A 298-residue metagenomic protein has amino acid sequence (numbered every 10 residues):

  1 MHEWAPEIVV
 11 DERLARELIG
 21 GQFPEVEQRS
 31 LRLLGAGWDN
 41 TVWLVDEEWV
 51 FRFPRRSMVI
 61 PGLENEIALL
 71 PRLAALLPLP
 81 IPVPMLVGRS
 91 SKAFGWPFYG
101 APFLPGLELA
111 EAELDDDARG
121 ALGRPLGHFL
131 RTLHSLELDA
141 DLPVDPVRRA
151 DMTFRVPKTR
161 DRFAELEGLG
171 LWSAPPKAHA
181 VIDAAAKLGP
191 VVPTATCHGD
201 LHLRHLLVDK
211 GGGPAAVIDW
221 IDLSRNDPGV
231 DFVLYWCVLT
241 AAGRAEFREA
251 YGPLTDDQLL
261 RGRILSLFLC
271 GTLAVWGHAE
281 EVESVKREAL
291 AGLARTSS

Functional and structural regions predicted by a protein language model:
M1-P24: Juxta-kinase regulatory segment immediately upstream of eukaryotic protein kinase catalytic domains
H2-A5, E25-F154, K158, E165-G168 (+2 more regions): ATP-binding pocket architecture of kinase catalytic cores
E3, A36, R124, D222-S298: Helix-rich C-terminal or lid/interface subdomains of diverse kinases
E17, G21, P71-L76, H128 (+3 more regions): Residue-level signal for well-ordered alpha-helical scaffold segments within enzymatic catalytic domains
R32, W38-V45, F51, P84 (+1 more regions): Active-site acidic catalytic loop and adjacent metal/ATP-binding pocket of ATP-dependent phosphoryl transfer enzymes
K92, K210-G213, L267: Short strand-connecting beta-turns/loops that link adjacent beta-strands
L171-A180: Central P-loop NTPase core of STAND/AAA+ ATPases
